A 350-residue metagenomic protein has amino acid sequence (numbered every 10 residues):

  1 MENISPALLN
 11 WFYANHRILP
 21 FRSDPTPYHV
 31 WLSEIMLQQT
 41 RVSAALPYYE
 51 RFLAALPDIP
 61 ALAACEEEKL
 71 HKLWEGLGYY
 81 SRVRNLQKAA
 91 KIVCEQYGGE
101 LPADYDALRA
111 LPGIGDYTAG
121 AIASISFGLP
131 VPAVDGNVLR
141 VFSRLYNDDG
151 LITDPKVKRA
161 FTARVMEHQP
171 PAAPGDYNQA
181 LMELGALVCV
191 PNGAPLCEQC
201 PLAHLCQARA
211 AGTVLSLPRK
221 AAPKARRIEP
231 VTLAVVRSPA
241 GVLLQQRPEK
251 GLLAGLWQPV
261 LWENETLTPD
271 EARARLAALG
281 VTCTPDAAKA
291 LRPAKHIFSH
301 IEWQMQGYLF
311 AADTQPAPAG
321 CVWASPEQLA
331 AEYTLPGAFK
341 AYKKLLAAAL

Functional and structural regions predicted by a protein language model:
M1-I18, S23, A186-L350: Intrinsically disordered, low-complexity, charged terminal extensions of DNA damage-control enzymes
E2-E198, L202-A211, L215, I228 (+1 more regions): Catalytic cores of DNA base-excision repair glycosylases
